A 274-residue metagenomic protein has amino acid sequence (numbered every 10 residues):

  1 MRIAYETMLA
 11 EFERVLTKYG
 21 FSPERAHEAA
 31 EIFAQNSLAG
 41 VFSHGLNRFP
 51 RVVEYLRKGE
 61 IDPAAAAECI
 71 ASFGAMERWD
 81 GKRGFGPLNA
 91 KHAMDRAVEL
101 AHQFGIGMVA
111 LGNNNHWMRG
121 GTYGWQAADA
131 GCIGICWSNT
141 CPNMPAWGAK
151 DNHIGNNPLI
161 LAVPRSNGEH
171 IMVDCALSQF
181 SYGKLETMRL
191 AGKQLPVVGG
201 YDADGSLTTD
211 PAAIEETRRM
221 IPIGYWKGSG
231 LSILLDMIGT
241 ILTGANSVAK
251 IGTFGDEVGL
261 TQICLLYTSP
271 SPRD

Functional and structural regions predicted by a protein language model:
M1, Y5-Y19: Generic N-terminal amphipathic, Lys/Arg-enriched alpha-helix
F21-E28, S43-G45, G244-E257: Flexible, glycine/charged-enriched surface loops at secondary-structure junctions
S22-G45, I61-A71: N-terminal glycine-rich anion-binding loops that anchor highly charged ligand groups
R48-R96: Active-site cofactor/substrate anionic-group-binding motifs, chiefly glycine- and Lys/Arg-rich phosphate-binding loops
R78-P164: A generic, well-ordered mixed alpha/beta core segment in the N-terminal half of proteins
M144-A212: Phosphate/diphosphate-binding glycine-rich loops and adjacent basic-rich segments that engage nucleotide
K193-K250: Secondary-shell segments that build the walls of catalytic and ion/ligand-binding clefts
Y267-D274: Conserved small/polar residues in nucleotide/adenosyl-binding loops
